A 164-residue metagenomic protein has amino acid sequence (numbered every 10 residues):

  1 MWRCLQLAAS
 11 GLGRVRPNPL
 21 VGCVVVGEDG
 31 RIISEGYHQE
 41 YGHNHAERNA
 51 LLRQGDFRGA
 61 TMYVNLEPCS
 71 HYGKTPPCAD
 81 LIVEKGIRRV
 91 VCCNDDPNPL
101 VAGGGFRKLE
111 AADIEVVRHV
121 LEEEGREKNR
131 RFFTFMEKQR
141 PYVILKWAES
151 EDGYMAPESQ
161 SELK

Functional and structural regions predicted by a protein language model:
M1-R16, F135: Short, basic/aromatic recognition patches
R3, H45, E127-K128: Short, conserved clusters of charged catalytic residues that mark active-site and nucleotide-handling motifs
L7, I114-K164: N-terminal nucleotide/polyanion-binding subdomain common to many enzyme families
R14-P17, G27, K138-R140: Short loop/turn motifs at secondary-structure junctions and domain boundaries
P17-P19, A46-E47: Short N-terminal amphipathic alpha-helix/helix-capping patch enriched in small hydrophobics with frequent Ser/Thr
P19-V21, I33, V143-L145: Short loop/turn microsegments at loop-to-beta-strand junctions
V24-E124: Zn2+-dependent cytidine deaminase-like catalytic core
